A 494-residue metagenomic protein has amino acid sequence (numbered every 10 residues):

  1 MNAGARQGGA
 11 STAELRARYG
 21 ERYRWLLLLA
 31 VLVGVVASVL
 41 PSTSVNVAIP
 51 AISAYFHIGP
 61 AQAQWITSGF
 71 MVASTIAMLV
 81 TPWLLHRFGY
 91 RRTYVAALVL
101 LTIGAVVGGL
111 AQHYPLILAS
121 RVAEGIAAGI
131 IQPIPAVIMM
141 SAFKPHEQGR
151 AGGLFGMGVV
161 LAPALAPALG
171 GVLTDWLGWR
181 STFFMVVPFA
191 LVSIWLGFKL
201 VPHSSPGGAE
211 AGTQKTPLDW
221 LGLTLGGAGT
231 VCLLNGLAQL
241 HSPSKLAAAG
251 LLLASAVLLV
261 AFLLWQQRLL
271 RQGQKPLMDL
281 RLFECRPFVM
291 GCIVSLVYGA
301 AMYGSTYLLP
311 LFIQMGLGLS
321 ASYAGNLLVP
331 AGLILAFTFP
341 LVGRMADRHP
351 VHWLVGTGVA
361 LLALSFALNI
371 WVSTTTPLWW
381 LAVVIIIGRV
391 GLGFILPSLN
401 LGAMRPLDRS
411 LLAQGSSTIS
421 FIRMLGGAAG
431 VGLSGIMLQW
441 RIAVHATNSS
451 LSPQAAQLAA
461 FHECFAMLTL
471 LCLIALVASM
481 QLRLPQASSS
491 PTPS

Functional and structural regions predicted by a protein language model:
M1-V39, A54: Cytosolic juxtamembrane N-terminal segment immediately preceding the first transmembrane helix of multi-pass
A5-G8, R441-L451: Peri-membrane helix termini and adjoining interfacial loops of integral membrane proteins
A17-R18, H146, I194-G227, P243 (+4 more regions): Flexible interhelical linker loops that connect adjacent transmembrane helices in multi-pass membrane transporters
R24-I49, F56-T75, L79-P82, H86-I103 (+10 more regions): 12-transmembrane solute porter fold
M78-L221, M437: Helix-loop-helix hairpins in multi-pass membrane proteins, especially solute transporters
V106-V107, V172, V231, N235 (+2 more regions): Alpha-helical transmembrane segments of multipass membrane proteins
Y114, G212, Q239-K245, T374-T375: Membrane-interface helix caps and helix-loop-helix hairpins in membrane proteins
V187-G207, G227-Q239, S255-R271, A475-R483: C-terminal membrane-cytosol helix-exit motif in multi-pass small-molecule transporters
